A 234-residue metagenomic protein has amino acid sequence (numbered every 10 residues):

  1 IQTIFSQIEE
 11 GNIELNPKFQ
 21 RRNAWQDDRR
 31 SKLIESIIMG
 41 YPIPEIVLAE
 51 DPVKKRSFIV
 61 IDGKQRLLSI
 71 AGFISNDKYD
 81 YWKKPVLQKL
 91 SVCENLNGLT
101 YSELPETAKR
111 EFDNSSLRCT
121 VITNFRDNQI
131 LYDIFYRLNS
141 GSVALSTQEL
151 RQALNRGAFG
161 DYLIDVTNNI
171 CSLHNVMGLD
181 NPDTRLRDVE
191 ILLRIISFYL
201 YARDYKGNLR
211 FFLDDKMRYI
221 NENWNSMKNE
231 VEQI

Functional and structural regions predicted by a protein language model:
Q2-E9, E14-D215: Basic- and aromatic-enriched surface patches that contact anionic nucleotides/nucleic acids
L209-I234: Small-residue-rich helix-loop
